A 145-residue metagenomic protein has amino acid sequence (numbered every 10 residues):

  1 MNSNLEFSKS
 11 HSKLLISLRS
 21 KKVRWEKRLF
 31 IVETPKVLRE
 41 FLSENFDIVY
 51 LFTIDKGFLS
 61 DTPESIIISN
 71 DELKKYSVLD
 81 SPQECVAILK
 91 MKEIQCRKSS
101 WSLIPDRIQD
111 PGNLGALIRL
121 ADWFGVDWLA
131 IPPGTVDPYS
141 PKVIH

Functional and structural regions predicted by a protein language model:
M1-K56, T135-V136: Boundary-proximal intrinsically disordered activation/regulatory segments immediately upstream of a helical core
S12-L15, L38, L73, P82 (+1 more regions): A general structural signal for well-ordered alpha-helical segments in protein cores
I31, F52, V86-I88, L103-I104 (+1 more regions): Structural motif
T34, A87, I144: A residue-level signal for conserved active-site and pocket-lining positions in enzyme catalytic cores
S43, C96-H145: RNA substrate-binding interface of SAM-dependent RNA methyltransferases
T53-K56, I67-K74: A short, structured active-site edge motif that brings together acidic residues
D61-D71, S100: Active-site regions of enzymes building and remodeling cell-envelope glycoconjugates
E72-P111: Hydrophobic alpha-helical segments and helix pairs
